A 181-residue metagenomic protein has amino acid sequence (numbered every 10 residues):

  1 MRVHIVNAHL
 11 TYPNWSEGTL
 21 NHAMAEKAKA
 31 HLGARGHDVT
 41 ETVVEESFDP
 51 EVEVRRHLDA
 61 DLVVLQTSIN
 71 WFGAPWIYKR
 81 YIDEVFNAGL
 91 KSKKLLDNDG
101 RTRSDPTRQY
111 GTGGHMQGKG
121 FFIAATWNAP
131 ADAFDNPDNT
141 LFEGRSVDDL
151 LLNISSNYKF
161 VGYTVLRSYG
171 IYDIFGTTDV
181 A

Functional and structural regions predicted by a protein language model:
M1-H4, L20-N21, E26, T140-A181: Glycine-rich phosphate/pyrophosphate-binding loop and the adjoining helix
M1-R35: N-terminal beta1-alpha1 ligand-phosphate binding loop
A8, V44-E46, I69: Active-site loop/turn elements of alpha/beta-hydrolase fold enzymes, especially the short glycine-/histidine-rich
H9-P13, N128-P137, D173-G176: A short, flexible beta-alpha/helix-coil linker loop
H31-H37, G113, K119, N157-L166: A structural motif corresponding to the C-terminal end of an alpha-helix and its immediate exit/capping segment
R35-F48, Y169-Y172: A short beta-strand-loop structural module common to alpha/beta enzyme folds
S47-R55, T177-A181: Structural motif
E51-I154: Helix-loop-strand module that forms the ligand-binding subsite of alpha/beta enzymes
